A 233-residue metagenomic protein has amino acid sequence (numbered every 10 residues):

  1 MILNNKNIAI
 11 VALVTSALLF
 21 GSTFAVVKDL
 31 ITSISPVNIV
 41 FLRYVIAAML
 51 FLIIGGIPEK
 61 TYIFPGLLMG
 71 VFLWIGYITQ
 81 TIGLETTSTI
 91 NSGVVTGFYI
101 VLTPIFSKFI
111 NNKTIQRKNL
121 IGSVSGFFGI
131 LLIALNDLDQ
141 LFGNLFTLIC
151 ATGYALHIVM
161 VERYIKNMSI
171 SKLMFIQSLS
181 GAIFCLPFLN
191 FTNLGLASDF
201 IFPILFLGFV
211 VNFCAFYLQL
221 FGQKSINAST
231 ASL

Functional and structural regions predicted by a protein language model:
M1-N38, L68, N136-R163, P203: Glycine-/small-residue-enriched transmembrane alpha-helix faces in small-molecule transporters and effluxers
I2, S22, V26-D29, S33 (+3 more regions): Membrane-interface helix-cap regions at the ends of transmembrane helices in multi-pass membrane proteins
L19, T23-F24, L52-T96, L132 (+1 more regions): Specific transmembrane alpha-helical segments of multi-pass solute transporters/efflux pumps, especially DMT/EamA
A25-K28, A47-F51, T103-P104, F109 (+2 more regions): Transmembrane alpha-helical segments that form core, pore/gating elements of small-molecule transporters/exporters
L30, I39, G83, F109-I115 (+3 more regions): Hydrophobic/aromatic residues within transmembrane alpha-helices of multi-pass small-molecule transporters
F41-L42, G93-F98, V161-A182, N212-L233: Helix-helix packing/entry segments at the starts of transmembrane helices
L50-P58, Q80, Y99-I121: C-terminal transmembrane-helix exit sites in multi-pass transporters
F51, L67-M69, L73, I115-A134 (+2 more regions): Hydrophobic transmembrane alpha-helices of multi-pass small-molecule transport proteins
